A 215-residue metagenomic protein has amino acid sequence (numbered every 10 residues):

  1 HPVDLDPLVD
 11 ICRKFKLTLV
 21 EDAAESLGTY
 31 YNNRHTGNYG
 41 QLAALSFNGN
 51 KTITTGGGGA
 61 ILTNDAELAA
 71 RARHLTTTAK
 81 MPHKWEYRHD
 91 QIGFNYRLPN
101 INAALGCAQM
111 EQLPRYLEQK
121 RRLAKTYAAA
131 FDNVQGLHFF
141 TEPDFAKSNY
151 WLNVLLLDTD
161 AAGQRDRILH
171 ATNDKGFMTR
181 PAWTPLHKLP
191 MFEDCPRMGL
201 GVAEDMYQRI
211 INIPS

Functional and structural regions predicted by a protein language model:
H1-D10, K14, Y30, A66-S215: PLP-dependent aminotransferase class I/II
H1-T55, A60-L62, E67, N212: Active-site phosphate-binding strand-loop segment of PLP-dependent enzymes
